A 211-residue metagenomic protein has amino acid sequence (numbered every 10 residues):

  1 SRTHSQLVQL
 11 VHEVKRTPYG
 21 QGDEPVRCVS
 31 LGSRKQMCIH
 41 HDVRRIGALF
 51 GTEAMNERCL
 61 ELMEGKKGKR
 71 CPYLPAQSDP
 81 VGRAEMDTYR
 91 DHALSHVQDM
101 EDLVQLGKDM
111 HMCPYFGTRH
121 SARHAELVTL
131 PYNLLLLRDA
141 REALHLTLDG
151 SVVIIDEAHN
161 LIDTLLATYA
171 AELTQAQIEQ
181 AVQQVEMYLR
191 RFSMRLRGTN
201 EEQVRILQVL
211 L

Functional and structural regions predicted by a protein language model:
S1-V128, L136, R190, M194-V204: A substrate-engagement module of RecA-like helicase motors
L7, V11, S151, T174-I178 (+1 more regions): Amphipathic alpha-helical segments in well-structured domains
A125, Y132-N133, E157-L161, L165: Conserved Walker B
L136-E142: Flexible, glycine/threonine-enriched loop-and-boundary segments that flank and lead into catalytic domains of large
E142-A143, L166: Short, solvent-exposed loop/turn segments at secondary-structure boundaries
L144-D149: Short, conserved loop/helix-junction motifs that constitute active-site signature segments in enzyme catalytic cores
V153-I155: Walker B beta-strand of ABC/ABC-like P-loop ATPase nucleotide-binding domains, specifically the conserved hydrophobic
H159, T164-L211: Conserved phosphoryl-transfer catalytic core
